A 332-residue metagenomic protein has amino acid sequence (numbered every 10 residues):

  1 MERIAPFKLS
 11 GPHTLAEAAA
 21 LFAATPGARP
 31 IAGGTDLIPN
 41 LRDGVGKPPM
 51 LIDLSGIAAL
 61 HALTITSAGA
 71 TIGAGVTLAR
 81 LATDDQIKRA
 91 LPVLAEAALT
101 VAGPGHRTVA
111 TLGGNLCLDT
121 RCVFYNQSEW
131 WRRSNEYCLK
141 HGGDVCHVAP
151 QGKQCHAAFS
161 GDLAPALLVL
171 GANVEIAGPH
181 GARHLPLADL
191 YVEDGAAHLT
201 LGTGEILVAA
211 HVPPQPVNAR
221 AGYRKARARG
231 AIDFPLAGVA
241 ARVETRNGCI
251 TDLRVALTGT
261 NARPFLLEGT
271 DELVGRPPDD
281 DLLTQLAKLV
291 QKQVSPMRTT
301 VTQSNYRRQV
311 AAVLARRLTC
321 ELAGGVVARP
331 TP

Functional and structural regions predicted by a protein language model:
M1-P332: C-terminal structural segment of proteins
